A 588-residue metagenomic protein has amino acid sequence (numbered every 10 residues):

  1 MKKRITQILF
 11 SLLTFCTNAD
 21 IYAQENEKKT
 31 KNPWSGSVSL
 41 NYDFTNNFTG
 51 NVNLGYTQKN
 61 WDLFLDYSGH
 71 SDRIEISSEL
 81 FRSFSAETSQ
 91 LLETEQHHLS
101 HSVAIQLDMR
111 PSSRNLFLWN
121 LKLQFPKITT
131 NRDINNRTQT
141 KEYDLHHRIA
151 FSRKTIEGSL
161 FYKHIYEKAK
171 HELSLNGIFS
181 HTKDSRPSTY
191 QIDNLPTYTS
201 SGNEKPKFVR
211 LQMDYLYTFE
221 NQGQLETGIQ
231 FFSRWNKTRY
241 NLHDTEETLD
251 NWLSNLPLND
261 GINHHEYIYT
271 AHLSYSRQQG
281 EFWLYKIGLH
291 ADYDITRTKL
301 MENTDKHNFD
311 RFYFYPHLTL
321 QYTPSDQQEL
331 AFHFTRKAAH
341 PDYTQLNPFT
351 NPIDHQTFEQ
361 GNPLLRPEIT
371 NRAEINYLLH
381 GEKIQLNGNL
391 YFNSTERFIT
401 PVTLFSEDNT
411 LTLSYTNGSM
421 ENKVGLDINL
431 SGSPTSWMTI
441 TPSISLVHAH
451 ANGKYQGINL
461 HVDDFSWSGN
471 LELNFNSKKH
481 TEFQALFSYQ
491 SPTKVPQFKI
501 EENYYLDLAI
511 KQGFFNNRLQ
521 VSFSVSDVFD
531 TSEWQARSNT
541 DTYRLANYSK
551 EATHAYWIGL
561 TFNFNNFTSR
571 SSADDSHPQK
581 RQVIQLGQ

Functional and structural regions predicted by a protein language model:
M1-D133, H147-K183, D214-F232, S274-S276 (+15 more regions): Membrane-proximal, glycine/serine-rich, low-complexity loop/turn segments characteristic of large bacterial
W34-S37, F84-L91, Q139-H146, E157 (+12 more regions): Extracytoplasmic loops and strand-loop junctions of Gram-negative outer membrane beta-barrel proteins
Y42-F44, E93-L99, R148-K154, S201-K207 (+8 more regions): Replace "Gram-negative outer membrane beta-barrel proteins" with "bacterial and organellar outer membrane beta-barrel
L63, Q321, G418-N422, T439-E502 (+1 more regions): C-terminal extracellular loops and terminal segments of Gram-negative outer membrane beta-barrel proteins
I76-F84, T130-Q139, S185-N194, T238-T248 (+10 more regions): Outer-membrane beta-barrel translocator domains and adjoining extracellular loop/strand segments of Gram-negative
L91, F208-Q212, N255-N259, T270 (+5 more regions): Outer membrane beta-barrel strand-and-loop segments of large Gram-negative receptors, especially TonB-dependent
P126, N131-D144, E172-E204, E226-P257: Surface-exposed, low-complexity loop segments enriched in small/polar and acidic residues
L225-Q328, Q456: Signature of Gram-negative outer-membrane beta-barrel scaffolds
